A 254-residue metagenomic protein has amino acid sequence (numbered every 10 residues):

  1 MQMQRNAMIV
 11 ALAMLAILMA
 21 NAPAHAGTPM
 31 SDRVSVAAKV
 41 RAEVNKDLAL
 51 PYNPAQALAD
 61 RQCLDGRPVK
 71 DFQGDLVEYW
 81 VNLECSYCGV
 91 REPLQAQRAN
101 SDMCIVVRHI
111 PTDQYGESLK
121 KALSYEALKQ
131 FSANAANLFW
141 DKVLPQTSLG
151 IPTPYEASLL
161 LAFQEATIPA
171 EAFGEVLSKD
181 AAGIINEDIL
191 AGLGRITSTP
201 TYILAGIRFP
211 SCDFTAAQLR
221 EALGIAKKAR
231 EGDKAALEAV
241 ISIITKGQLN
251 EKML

Functional and structural regions predicted by a protein language model:
Q2-A59, A235-L254: N-terminal targeting signals for export/organelle localization
G27-V34, L161-L254: C-terminal cap of thioredoxin/glutaredoxin-like
A57, Y79-N82, I196: Processing junctions and N-termini across compartments
A57-D75: A short beta-strand-turn-helix
Q62-L64, S86-G89, D213: Sequence contexts marking disulfide-bonded cysteines in secreted/extracellular proteins
K70-F72, R98-N100, E117, G194-T197: Extracellular/periplasmic catalytic domains that process cell-envelope and extracellular macromolecules
F72-L76, S86, L177: Conserved, well-structured beta-alpha core segment at the onset of a catalytic domain
E78, L83-Q164, D233-N250: Structural alpha/beta surface segment adjacent to cysteine/selenocysteine redox centers across thiol/disulfide enzymes
